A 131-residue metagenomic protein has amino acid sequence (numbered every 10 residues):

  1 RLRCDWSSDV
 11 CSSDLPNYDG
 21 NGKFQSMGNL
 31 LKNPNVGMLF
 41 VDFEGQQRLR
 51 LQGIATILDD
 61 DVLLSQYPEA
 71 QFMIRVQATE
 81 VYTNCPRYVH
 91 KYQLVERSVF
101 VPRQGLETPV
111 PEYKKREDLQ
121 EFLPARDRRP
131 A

Functional and structural regions predicted by a protein language model:
R1-V10: Single conserved hydrophobic/aromatic residue that forms the stacking wall/gate of nucleotide- or nucleobase-binding
R3, Q25, R50, D59 (+2 more regions): Generic, ordered loop/turn and secondary-structure boundary motif
S13-P68: Short, structured beta-strand-loop surface elements
L63-A131: C-terminal edge-of-domain segments
